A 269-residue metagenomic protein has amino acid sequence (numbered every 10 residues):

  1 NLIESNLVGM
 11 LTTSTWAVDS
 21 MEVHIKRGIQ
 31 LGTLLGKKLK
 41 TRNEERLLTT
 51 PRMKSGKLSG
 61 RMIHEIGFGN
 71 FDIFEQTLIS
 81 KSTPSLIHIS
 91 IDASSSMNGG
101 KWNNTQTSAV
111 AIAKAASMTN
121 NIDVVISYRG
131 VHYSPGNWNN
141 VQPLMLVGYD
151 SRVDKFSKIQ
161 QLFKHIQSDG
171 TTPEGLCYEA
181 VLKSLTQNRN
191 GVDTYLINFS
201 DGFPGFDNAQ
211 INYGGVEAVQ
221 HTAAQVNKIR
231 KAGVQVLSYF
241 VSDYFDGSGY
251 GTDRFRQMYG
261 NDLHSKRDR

Functional and structural regions predicted by a protein language model:
N1-R269: Acidic, glycine-rich A-domain
